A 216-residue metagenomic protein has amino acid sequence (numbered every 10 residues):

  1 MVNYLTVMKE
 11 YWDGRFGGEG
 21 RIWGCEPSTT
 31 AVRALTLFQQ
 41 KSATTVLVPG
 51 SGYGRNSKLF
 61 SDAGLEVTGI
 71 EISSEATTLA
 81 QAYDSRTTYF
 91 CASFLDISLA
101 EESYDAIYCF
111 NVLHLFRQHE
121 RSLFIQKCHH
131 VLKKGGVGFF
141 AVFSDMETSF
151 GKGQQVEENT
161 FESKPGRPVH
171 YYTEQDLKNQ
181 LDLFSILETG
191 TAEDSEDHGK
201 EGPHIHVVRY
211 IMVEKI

Functional and structural regions predicted by a protein language model:
M1-V48, G52-L99, F116, E120-L123 (+1 more regions): Class I (Rossmann-like) S-adenosyl-L-methionine-dependent methyltransferase catalytic domain, capturing the SAM-binding
Y108: A conserved beta-strand element that flanks and buttresses the S-adenosyl-L-methionine
N111-L115: Short catalytic micro-motifs in class I SAM-dependent methyltransferases
S122-K134: A short glycine-rich, Lys/Arg-flanked "PGG" loop and its adjoining helix->strand segment in the class I
